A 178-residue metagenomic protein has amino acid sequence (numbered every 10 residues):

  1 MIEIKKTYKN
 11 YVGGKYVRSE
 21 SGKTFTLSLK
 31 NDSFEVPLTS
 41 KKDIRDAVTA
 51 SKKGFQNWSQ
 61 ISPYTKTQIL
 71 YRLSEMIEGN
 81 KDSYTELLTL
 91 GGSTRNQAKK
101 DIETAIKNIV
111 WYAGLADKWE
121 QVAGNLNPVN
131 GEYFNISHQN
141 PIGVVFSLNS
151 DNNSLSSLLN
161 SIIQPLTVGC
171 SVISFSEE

Functional and structural regions predicted by a protein language model:
M1-E132, E178: N-terminal Rossmann-like NAD(P)+-binding subdomain of aldehyde/semialdehyde dehydrogenases
V122-E178: Conserved small-residue-rich beta-alpha loop and adjacent elements that most often cradle the phosphate/pyrophosphate
